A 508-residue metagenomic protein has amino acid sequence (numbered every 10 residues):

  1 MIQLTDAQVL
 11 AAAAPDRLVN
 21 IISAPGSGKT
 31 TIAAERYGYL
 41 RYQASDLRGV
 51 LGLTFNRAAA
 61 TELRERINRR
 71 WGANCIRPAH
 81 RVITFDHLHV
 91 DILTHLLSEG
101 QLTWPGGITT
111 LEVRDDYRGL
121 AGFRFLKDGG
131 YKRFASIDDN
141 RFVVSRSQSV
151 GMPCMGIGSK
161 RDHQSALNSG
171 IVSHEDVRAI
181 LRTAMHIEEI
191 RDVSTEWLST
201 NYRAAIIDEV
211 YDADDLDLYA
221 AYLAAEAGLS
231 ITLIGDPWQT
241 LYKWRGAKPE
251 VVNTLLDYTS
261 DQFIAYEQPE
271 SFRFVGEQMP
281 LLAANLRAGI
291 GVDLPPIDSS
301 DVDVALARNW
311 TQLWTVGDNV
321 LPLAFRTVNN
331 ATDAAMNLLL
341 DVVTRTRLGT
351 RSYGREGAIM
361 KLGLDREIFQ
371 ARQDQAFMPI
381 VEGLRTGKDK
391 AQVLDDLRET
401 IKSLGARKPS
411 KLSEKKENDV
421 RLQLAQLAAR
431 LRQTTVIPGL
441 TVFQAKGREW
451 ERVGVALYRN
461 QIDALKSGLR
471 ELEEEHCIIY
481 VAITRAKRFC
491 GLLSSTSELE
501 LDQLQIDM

Functional and structural regions predicted by a protein language model:
M1-M508: The feature marks helicase ATPase cores and/or their adjacent C-terminal helical subdomains in SF1/SF2/AAA+ helicases
